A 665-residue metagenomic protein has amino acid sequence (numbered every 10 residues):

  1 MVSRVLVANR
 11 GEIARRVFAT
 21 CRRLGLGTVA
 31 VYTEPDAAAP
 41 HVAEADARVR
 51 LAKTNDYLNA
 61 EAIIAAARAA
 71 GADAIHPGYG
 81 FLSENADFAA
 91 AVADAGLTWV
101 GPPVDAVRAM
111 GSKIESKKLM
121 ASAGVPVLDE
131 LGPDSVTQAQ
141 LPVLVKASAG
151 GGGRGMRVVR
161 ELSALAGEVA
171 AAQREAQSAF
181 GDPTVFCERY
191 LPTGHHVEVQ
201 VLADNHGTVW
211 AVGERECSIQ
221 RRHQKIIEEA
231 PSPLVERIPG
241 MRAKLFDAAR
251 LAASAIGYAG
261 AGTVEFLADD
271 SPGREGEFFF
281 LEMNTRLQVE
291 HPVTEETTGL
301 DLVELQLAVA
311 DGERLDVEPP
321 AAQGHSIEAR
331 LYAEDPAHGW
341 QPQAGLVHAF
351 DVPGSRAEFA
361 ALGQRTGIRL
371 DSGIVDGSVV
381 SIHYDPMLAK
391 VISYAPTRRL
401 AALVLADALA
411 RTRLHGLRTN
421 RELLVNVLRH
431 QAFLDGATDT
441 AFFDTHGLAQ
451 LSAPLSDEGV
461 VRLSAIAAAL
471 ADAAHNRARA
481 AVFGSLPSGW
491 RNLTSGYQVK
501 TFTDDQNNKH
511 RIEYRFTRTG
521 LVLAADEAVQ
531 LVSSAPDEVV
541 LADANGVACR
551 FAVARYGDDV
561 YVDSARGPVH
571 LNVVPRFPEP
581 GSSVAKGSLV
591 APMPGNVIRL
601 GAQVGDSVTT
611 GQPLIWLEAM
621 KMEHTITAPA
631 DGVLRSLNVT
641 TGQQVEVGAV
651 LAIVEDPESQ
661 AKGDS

Functional and structural regions predicted by a protein language model:
M1-V264, A268-H291: N-terminal beta-alpha lobe that positions the nucleotide/phosphoryl donor in ATP/NTP-coupled carboxylate activation
M156-V158, P233-R237, M387-P396, R411 (+1 more regions): Short, well-ordered beta-strand elements within core beta-sheets of diverse protein domains
P292-E295, L300-A524, Q643-I653, S659 (+1 more regions): Catalytic cores of soluble metabolic enzymes centered on carboxylation/carboxyl-transfer
D543, D563-S564, V604, Q612: C-terminal amphipathic alpha-helical interaction region
A548, A554-P592: Catalytic P-loop NTP-binding/switch module of NTPases
E579-S665: Structured functional modules or segments
